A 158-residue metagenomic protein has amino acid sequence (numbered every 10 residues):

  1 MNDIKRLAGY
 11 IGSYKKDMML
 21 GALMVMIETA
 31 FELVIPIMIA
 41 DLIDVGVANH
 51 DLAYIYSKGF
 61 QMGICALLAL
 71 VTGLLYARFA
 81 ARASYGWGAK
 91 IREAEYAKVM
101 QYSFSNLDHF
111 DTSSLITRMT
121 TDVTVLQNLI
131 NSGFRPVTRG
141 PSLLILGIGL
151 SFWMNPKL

Functional and structural regions predicted by a protein language model:
M1-E32, V47-M62, T72, Y76-A80 (+7 more regions): Membrane-integrated ABC transporters
D17-I27, D41, C65, V71 (+1 more regions): Transmembrane helices of ABC transporter permease
I37, D41, R78, R82 (+2 more regions): Transmembrane alpha-helix boundary and packing residues in multipass membrane permease domains and related
I37, Y102, F110: Short beta-to-alpha loop/turn elements within the nucleotide-binding domains of ABC transporters
L42-G46: Helix-to-coil boundary motifs at intracellular loop junctions of multi-pass secondary transporters
I91-R92, N106-T112: Transmembrane helix boundary and interhelical loop/hinge segments in multi-pass membrane proteins
M119: Conserved TIR/SEFIR loop-to-helix hotspot centered on a Trp-containing motif with a nearby acidic residue
D122: Short phosphate-coordinating micro-motif centered on Lys-Gly-acidic
